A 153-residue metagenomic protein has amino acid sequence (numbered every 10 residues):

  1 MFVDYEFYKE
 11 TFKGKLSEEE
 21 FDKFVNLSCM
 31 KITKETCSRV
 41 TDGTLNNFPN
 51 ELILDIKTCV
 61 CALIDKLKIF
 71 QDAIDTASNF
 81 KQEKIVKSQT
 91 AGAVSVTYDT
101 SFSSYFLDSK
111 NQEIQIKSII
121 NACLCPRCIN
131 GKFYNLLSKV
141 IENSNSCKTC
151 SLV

Functional and structural regions predicted by a protein language model:
M1-V153: Divalent metal-cofactor coordination and adjacent catalytic microenvironments
